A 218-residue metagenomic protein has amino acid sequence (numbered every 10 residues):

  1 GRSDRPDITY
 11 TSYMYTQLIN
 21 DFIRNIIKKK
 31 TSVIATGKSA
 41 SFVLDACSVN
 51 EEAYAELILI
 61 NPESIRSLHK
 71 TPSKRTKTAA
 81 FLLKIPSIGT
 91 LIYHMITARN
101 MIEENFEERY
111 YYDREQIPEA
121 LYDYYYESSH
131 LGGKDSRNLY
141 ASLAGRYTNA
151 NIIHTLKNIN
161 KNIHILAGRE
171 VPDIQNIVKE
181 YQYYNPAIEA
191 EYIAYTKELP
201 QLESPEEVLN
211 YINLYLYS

Functional and structural regions predicted by a protein language model:
G1-K38, N210: Active-site loop/oxyanion-hole signature of alpha/beta-hydrolase fold enzymes
S3-I8, H69-T71, N176-I177: Conserved catalytic-core motifs of eukaryotic protein kinase domains, centered on the activation segment
I27-K29, E51-E52, N160-K161: Active-site acidic short loop of glycosyltransferases
A40-E51, L57: Short glycine-enriched nucleophile-adjacent loop and the immediately C-terminal alpha-helix near the catalytic center
S48, L57-G89: Flexible "cap/lid" loop of the alpha/beta hydrolase fold
L68-T71, H94-K157: Conserved alpha/beta-hydrolase catalytic His-Asp/Glu region
N158-T196: Conserved loop-alpha-helix segment in the C-terminal half of the alpha/beta-hydrolase fold that carries the catalytic
P186-S218: Catalytic active-site module of serine/aspartate enzymes centered on a nucleophile-bearing elbow/loop
